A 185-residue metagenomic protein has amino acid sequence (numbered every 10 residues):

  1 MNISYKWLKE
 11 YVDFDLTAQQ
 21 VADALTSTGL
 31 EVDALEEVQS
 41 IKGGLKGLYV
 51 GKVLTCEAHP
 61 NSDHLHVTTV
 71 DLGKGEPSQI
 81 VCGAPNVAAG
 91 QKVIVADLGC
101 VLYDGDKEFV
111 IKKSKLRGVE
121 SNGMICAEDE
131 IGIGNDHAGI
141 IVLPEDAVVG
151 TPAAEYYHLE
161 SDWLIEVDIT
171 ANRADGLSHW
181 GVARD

Functional and structural regions predicted by a protein language model:
M1-D185: Phosphate-backbone binding interfaces of nucleic-acid-interacting proteins
